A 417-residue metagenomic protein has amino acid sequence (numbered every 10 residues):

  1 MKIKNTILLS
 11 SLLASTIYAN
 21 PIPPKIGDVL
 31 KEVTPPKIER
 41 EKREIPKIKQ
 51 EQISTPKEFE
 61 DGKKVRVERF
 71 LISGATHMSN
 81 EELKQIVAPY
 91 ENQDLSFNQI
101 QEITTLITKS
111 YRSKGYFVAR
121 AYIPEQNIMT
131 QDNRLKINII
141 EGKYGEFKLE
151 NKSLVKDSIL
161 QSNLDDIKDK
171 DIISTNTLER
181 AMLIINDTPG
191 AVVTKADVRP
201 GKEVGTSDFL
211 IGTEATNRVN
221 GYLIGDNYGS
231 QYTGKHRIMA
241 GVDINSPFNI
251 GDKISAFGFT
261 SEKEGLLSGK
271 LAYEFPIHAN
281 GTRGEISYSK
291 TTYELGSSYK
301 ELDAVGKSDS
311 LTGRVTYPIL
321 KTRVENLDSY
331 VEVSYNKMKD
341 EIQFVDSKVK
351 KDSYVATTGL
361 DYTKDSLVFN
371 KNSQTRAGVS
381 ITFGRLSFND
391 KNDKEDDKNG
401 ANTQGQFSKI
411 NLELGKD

Functional and structural regions predicted by a protein language model:
M1-Y18: Gram-negative bacterial Sec-dependent N-terminal signal peptides
K2-I3, N227, T260, Y335: Short, flexible loop/turn elements at secondary-structure junctions
N20-G229, F259-T260, E264-L267, I410-E413: Periplasmic polypeptide-binding modules associated with outer-membrane biogenesis and secretion
P21, R283-D417: Transmembrane beta-strand segments of outer-membrane beta-barrel domains in Gram-negative and organellar OMPs
M78, Y144-E146, K170, V193 (+9 more regions): Short beta-strands and strand-coil junctions in structured, solvent-facing domains, enriched
D157-I167, D226-N227, Q231, R237-I238 (+2 more regions): Surface-exposed coil loops of outer-membrane beta-barrel proteins
I184, Y222-Y228, H236-S261, S268-T292 (+1 more regions): Predominantly transmembrane beta-strands of Gram-negative outer membrane beta-barrel pores used for transport
V192, S207, N217-G221, H236-I238 (+6 more regions): Outer-envelope beta-barrel architecture signal
